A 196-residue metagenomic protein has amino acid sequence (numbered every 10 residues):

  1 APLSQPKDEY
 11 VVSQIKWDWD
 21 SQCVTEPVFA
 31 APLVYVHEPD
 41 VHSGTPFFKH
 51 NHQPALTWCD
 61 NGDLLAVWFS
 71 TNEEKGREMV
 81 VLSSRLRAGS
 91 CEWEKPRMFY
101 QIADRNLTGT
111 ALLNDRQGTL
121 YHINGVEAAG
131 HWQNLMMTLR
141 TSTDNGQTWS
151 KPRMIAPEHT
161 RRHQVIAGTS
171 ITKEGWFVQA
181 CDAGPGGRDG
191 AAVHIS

Functional and structural regions predicted by a protein language model:
A1-S196: Asp-box/BNR beta-propeller blade signature and adjacent active/binding-site loops in extracellular glycan-interacting
